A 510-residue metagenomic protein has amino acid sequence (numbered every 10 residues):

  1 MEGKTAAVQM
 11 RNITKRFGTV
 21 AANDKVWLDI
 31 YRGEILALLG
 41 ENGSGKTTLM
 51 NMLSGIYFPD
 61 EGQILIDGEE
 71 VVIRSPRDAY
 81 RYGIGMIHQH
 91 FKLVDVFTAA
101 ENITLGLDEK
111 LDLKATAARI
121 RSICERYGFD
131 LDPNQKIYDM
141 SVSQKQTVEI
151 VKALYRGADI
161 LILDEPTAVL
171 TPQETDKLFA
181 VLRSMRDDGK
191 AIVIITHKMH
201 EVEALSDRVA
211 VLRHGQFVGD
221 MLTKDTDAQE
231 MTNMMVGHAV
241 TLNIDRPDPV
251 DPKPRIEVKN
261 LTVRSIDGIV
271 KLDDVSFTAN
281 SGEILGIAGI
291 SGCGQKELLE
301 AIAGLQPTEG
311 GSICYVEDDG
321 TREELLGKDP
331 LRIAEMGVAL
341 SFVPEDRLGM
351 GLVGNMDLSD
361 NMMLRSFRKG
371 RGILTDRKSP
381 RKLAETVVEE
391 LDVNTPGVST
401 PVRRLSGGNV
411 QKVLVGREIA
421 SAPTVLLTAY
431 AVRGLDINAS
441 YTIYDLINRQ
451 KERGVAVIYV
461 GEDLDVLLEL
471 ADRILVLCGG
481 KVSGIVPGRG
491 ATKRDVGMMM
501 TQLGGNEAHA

Functional and structural regions predicted by a protein language model:
E2-A510: Glycine-rich phosphate-binding loops of nucleotide-dependent enzymes
